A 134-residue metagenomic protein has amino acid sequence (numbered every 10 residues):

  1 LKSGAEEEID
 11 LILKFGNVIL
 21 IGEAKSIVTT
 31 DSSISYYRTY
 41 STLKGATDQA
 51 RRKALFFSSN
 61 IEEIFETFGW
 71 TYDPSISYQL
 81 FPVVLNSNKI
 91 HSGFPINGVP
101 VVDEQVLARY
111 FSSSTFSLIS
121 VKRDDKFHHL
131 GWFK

Functional and structural regions predicted by a protein language model:
L1-K134: Intrinsically disordered, low-complexity Ser/Thr/Pro/Gly-rich regulatory segments
